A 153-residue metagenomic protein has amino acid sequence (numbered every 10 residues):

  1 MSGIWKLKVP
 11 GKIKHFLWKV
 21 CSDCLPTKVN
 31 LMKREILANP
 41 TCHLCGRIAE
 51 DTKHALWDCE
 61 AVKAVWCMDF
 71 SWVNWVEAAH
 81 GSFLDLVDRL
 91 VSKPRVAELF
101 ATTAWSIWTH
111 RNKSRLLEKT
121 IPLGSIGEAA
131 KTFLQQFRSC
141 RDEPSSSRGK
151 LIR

Functional and structural regions predicted by a protein language model:
M1-R153: Primary recognition of RNase H-like, Mg2+-dependent phosphodiesterase/nuclease domains
